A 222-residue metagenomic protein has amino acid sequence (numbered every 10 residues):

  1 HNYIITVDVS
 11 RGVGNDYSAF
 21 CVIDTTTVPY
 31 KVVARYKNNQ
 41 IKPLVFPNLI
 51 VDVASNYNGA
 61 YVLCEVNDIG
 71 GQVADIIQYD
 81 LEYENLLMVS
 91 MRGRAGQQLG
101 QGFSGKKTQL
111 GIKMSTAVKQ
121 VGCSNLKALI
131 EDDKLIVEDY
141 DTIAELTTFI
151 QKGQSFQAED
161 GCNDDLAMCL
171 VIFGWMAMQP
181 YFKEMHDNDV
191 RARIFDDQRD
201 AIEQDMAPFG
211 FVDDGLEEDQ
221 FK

Functional and structural regions predicted by a protein language model:
H1-M91, T116, Q120, S124 (+1 more regions): RNase H-like, metal-dependent nuclease domains and their acidic two-metal-ion catalytic environment used
E84-T116: RNase H-like polynucleotidyl transferase catalytic core
